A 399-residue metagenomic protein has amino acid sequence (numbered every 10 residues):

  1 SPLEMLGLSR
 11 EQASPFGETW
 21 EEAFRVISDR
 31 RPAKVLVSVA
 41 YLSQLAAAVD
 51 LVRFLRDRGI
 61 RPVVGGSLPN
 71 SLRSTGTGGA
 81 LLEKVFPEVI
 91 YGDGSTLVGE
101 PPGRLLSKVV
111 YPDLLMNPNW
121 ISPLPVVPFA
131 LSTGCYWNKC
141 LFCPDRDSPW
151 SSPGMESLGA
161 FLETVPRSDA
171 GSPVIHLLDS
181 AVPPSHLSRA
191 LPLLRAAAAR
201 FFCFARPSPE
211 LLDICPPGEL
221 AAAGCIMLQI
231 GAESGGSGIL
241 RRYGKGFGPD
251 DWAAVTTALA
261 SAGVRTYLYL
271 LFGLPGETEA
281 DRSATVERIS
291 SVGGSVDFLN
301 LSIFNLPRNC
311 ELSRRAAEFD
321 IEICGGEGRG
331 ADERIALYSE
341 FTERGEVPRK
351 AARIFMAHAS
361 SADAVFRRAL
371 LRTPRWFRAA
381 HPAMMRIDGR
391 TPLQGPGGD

Functional and structural regions predicted by a protein language model:
S1-F161, R167: Acidic, low-complexity intrinsically disordered segments
L8-E11, F16-E18, S28, E340-D399: Radical SAM enzyme core and accessory elements
I27-R30, S168-A170, A254-T266, V292-S295 (+2 more regions): A structural motif corresponding to the C-terminal end of an alpha-helix and its immediate exit/capping segment
L51, T77-L81, A190-L194, G244-F247 (+2 more regions): Short secondary-structure boundary/capping segments
P69-S74, S185-H186, G238-Y243, F272-A280 (+4 more regions): Flexible glycine/acidic-rich beta-alpha junction loops that bind and position SAM and/or redox cofactors in anaerobic
S71, G159-T266, F272-L274, S295: Conserved SAM/AdoMet-binding glycine-rich loop
T75-V98, P216-L228, A284-L306: Structural recognition of alpha->loop->beta junctions
P209-L211, G276-T285: Active-site glycine- and acidic-residue-rich loops that bind and position anionic ligands or nucleotide-like cofactors
